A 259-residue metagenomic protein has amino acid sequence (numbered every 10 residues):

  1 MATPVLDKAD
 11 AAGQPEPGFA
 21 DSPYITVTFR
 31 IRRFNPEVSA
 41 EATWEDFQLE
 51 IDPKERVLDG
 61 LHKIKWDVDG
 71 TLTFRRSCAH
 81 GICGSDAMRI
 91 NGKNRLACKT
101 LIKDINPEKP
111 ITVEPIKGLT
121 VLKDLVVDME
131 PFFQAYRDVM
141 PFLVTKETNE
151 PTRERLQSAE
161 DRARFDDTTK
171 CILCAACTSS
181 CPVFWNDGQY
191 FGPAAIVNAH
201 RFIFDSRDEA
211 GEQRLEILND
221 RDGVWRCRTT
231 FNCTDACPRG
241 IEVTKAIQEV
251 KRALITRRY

Functional and structural regions predicted by a protein language model:
M1-G18: Short, Gly/Pro- and small/polar-rich lid/capping loops
Y24-D46: Eukaryote-biased recognition of intrinsically disordered, low-complexity regulatory segments
R32, R89-G92: Short strand-turn-strand beta-turns centered on an Asx-Gly dipeptide
A42-R56: Short, contiguous acidic and Ser/Thr-rich linear segments
K54-G70, K109, E114-Y259: Ferredoxin-type iron-sulfur electron-transfer modules in oxidoreductases and energy-metabolism complexes
C78-A87: Short, structured protein-protein interaction patches enriched in aromatics and acidic/basic residues, typified by
L101-I102: A generic structural motif
